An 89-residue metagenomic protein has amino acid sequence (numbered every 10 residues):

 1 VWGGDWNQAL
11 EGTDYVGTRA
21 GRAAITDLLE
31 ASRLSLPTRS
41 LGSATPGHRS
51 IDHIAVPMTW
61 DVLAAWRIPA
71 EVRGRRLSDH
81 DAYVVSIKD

Functional and structural regions predicted by a protein language model:
G3-D5: Active-site flanking residues adjacent to catalytic metal/cofactor-binding acidic residues
Q8-D89: Metal-dependent phosphoester-hydrolase catalytic domains
